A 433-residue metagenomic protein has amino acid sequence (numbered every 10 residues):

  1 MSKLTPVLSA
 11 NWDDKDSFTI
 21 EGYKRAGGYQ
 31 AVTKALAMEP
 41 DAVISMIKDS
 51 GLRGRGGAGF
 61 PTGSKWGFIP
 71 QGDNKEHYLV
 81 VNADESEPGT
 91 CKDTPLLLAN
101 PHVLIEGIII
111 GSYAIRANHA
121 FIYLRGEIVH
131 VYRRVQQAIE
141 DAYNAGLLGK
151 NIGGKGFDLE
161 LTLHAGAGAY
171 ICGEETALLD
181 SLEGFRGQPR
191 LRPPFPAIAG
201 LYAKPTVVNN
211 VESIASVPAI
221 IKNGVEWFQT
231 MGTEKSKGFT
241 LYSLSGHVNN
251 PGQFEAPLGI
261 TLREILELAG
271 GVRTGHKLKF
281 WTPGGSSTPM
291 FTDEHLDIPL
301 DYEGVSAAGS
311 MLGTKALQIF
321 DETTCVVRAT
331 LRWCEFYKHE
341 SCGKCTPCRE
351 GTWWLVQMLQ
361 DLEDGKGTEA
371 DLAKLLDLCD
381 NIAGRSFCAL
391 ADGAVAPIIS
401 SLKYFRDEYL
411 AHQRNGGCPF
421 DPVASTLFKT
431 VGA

Functional and structural regions predicted by a protein language model:
M1-I44: Cofactor-/ligand-binding subdomain signature composed of acidic, glycine-rich, tryptophan-containing flexible loops
Y23-G28, N82-D93, P196-L201, S243-V248: Gly-rich Lys/Arg/Thr-decorated short loops/hinges at beta-loop-alpha junctions or inter-strand turns that position
Q30-D49, K75-H77, A83, K92-L97 (+5 more regions): Ferredoxin-type iron-sulfur electron-transfer modules in oxidoreductases and energy-metabolism complexes
D49-I69, G166-D180, G184-R186, K338-E350 (+1 more regions): Conserved phosphate/anionic-ligand binding catalytic regions in large, soluble enzymes, centered on
A58, S64-W66, T90-D93, Y132-Q137 (+9 more regions): Short acidic, glycine/serine/threonine-rich loops at helix termini
N100-A114: Histidine-anchored nucleotide/phosphate-binding helix
G107-G111, L258-G275: Short amphipathic, charge-patterned alpha-helical segments
Y132-L258, G270: Hydrophobic alpha-helical positions that pack around
